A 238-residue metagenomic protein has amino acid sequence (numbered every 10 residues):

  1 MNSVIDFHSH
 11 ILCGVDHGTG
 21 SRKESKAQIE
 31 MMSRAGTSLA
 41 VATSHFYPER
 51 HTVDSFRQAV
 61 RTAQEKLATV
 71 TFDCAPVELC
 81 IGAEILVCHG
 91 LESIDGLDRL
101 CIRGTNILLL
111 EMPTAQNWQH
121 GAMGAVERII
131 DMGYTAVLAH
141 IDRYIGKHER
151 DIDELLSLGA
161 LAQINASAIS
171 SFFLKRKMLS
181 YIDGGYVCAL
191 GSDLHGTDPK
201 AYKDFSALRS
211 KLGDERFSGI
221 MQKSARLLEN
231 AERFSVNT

Functional and structural regions predicted by a protein language model:
M1-A75: An N-terminally biased module of ancient metal coordination in phosphate/nucleic-acid-related enzymes
H8, S44, L79, H140 (+1 more regions): Divalent metal-coordination and catalytic microenvironments
S33, I130, I182-D183: Non-catalytic positions within long, well-ordered alpha-helices that form the structural scaffold/packing of enzyme
Y47-R50, C88, D142-K147, I169-F172 (+1 more regions): Active-site environment of divalent metal-dependent phosphoester hydrolases
H51-Q163: Extended substrate/RNA-proximal surfaces in nucleic-acid metabolism proteins
Y186-Y202: Short acidic/histidine-rich active-site segments
S206, S210-T238: Mid-to-C-terminal alpha-helical segments outside catalytic/metal-binding sites
